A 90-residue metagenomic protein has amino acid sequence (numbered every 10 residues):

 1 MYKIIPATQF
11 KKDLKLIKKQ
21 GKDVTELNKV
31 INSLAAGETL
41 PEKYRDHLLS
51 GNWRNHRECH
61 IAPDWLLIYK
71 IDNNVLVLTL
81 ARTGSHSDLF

Functional and structural regions predicted by a protein language model:
M1-P63, D72-L78, T83, S87-F90: Basic, Lys/Arg-enriched alpha-helical interface segments
